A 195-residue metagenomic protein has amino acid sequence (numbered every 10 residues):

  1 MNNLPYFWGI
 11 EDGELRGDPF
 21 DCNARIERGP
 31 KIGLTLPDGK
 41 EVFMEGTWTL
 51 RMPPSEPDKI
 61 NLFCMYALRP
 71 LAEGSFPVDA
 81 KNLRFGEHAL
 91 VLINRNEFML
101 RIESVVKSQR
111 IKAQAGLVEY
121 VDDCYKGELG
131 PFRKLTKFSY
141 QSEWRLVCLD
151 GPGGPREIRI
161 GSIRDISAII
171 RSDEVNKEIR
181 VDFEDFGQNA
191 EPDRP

Functional and structural regions predicted by a protein language model:
M1-P195: NAD-dependent ADP-ribosyltransferases
